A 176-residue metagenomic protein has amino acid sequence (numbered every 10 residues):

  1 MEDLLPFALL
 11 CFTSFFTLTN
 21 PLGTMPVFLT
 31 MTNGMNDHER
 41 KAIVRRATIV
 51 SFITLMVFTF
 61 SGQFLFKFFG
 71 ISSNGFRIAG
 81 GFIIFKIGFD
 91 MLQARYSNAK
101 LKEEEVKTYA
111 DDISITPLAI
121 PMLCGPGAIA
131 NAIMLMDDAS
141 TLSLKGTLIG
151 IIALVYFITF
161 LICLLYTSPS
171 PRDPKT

Functional and structural regions predicted by a protein language model:
M1-T17, A94-R95, L101-A119: Small-residue-enriched transmembrane helix starts and helix-helix packing motifs in multi-pass inner-membrane proteins
E2-L5, F68-R77, S140-G150: Interfacial loop-to-helix junctions that mark the boundaries of transmembrane helices in multi-pass membrane
F7-V57: Juxtamembrane transmembrane-helix termini in multi-pass membrane transport proteins
L10-L22, N74-F82, L148-T159: Structural signature of hydrophobic alpha-helical transmembrane segments
T13-F16, M25-T32, T116-P121, I129-D138: Generic transmembrane alpha-helix signature in multi-pass membrane proteins, especially transporters/channels
D37-Q63, A139-S168: A small-residue-rich subset of transmembrane alpha-helices
K41-R95: Membrane helix-loop-helix hairpins that form the core translocation module of multi-pass transporters
Y166, P171-T176: Single conserved hydrophobic/aromatic residue that forms the stacking wall/gate of nucleotide- or nucleobase-binding
